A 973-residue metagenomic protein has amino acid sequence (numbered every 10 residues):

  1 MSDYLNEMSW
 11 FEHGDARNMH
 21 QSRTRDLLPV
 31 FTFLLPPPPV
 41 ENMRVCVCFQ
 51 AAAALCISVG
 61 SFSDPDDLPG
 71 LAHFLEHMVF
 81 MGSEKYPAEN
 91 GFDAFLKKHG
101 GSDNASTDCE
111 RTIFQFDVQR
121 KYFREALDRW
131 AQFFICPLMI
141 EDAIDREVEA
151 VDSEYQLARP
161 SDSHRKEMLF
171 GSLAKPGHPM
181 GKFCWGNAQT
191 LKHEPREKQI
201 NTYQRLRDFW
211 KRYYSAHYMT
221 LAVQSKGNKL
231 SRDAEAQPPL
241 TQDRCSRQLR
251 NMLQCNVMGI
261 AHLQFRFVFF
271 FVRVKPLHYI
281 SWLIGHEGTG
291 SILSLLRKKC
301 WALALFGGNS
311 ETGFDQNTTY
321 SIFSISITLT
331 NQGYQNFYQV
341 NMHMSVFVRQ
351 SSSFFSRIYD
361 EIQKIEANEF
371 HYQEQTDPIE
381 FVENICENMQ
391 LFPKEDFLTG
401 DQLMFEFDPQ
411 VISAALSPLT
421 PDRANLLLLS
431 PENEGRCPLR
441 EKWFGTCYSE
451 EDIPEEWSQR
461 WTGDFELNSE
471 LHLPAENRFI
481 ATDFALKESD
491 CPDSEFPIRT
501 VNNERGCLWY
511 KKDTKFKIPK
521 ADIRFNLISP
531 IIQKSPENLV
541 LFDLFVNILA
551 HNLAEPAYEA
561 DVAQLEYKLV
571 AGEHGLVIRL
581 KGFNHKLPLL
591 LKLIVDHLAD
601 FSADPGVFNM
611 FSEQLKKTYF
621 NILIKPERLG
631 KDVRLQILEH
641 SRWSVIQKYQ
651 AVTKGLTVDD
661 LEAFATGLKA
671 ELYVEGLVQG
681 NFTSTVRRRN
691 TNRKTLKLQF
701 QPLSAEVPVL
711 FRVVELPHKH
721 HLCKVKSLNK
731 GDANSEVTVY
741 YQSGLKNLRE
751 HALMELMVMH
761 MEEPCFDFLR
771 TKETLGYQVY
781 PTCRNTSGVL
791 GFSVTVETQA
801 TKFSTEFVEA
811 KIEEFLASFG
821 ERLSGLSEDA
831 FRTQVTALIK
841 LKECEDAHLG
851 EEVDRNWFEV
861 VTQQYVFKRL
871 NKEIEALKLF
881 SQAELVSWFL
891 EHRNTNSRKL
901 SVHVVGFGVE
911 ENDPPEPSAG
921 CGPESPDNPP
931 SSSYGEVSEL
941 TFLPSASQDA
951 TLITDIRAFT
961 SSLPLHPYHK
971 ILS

Functional and structural regions predicted by a protein language model:
M1-D26, F33: Short, low-structural-confidence N-terminal segments
S2-E7, R357-K515, P519, I523 (+4 more regions): C-terminal regions of mature proteins
R17-M19, R25, V40, C48-A52 (+15 more regions): Extracytoplasmic
L27, L55, H73, F114 (+22 more regions): Buried hydrophobic packing residues in well-ordered domains
V47-Q119, R124-A126, P160, K182-N187 (+8 more regions): M16/MPP (pitrilysin/insulinase) zinc-metallopeptidase core fold and M16-derived inactive scaffolds
M81-K85, F116-A150, D233, H286-G288 (+10 more regions): M16/insulysin-pitrilysin zinc metalloprotease superfamily fold
V148-L157, S161-A216, V223-Q224, K229-Q254 (+1 more regions): Hydrophobic, small-residue-rich alpha-helical packing segments that form membrane-like cores
M258, F265-R266, V272-F355, E495-A571 (+5 more regions): Structured mid-domain segments that build the active-site/substrate or prosthetic-cofactor binding neighborhood
